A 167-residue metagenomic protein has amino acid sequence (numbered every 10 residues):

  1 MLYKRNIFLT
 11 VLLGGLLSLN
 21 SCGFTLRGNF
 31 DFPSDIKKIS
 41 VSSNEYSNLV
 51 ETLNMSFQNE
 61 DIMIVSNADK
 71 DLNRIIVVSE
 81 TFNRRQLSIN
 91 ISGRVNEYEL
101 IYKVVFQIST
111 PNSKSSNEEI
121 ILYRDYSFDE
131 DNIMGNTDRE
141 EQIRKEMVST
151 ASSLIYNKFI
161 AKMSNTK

Functional and structural regions predicted by a protein language model:
M1-L9: Bacterial N-terminal signal peptides that target proteins for export
S18-S21: C-terminal motif of bacterial Sec signal peptides marking the signal peptidase cleavage site
G23-T25: Bacterial signal peptide processing site
F30-D31, N48, T166-K167: Sec-dependent signal peptide cleavage junction
D35-T81: N-terminal segment of the mature soluble domain
S43-E51, V95, E99, M134-T150: Soluble non-cytosolic domains of exported or imported proteins
R74-E119, D125-E141: Surface-exposed short loop/turn segments
T110, M134-K167: C-terminal/domain-edge helix-coil "capping" segments
